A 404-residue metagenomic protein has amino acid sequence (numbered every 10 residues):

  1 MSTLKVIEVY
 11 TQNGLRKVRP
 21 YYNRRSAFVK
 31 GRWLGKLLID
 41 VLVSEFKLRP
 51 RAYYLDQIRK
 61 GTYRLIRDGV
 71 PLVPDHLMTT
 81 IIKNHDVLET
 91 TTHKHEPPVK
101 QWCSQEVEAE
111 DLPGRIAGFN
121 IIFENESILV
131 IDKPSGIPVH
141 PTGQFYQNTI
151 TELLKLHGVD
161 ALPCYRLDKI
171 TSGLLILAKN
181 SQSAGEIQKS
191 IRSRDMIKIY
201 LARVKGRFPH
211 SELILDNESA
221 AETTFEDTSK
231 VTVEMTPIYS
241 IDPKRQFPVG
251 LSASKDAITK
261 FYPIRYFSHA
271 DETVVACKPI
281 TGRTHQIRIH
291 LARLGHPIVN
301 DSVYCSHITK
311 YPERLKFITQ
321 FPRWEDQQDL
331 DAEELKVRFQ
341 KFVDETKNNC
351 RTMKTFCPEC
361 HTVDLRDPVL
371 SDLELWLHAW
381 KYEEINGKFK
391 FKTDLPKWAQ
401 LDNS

Functional and structural regions predicted by a protein language model:
M1-S404: RNA pseudouridine synthases
